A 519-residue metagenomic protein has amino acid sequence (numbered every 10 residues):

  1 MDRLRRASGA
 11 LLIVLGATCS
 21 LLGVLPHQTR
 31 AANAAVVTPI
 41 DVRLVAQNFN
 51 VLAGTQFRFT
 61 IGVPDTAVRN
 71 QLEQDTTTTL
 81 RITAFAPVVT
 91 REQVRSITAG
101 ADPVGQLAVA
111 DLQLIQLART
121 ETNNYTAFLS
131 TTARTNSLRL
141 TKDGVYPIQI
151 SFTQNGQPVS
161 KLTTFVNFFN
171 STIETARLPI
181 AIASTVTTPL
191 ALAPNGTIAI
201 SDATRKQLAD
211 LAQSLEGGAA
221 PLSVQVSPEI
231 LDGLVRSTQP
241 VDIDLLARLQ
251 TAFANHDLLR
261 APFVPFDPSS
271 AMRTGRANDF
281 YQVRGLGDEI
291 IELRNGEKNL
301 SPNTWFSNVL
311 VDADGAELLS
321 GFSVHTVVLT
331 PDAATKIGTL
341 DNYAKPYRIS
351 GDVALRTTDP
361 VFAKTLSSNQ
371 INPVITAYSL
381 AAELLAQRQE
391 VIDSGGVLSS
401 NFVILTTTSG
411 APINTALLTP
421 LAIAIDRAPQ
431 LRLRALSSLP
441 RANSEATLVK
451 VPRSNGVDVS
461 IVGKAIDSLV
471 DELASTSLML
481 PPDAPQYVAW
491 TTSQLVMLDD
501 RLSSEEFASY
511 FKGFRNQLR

Functional and structural regions predicted by a protein language model:
M1-V14: Bacterial N-terminal signal peptides that target proteins for export
C19-P39: C-terminal region of N-terminal signal peptides and the immediate post-cleavage residues of exported proteins
P39-R81, A127: Contiguous beta-strand segments within globular domains
G62, Q213-G218, L286-N295, V309-R519: Catalytic grooves of carbohydrate-active enzymes
R81-Q106: Short aromatic-acidic-glycine turn motif
L114-A181, I200-A203: Extended acidic/polar, glycine-enriched regions that form or flank non-catalytic beta-rich accessory modules
P158-T251: Active-site beta->alpha N-cap acidic-glycine motif
V224, A261, T304: Conserved, mostly hydrophobic/aromatic
